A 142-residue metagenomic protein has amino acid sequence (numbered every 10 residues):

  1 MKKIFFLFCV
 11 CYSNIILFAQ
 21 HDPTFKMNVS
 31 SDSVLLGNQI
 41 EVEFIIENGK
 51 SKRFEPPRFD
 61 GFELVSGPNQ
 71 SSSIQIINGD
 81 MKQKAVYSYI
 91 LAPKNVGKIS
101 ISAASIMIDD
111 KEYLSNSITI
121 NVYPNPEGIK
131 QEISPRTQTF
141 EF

Functional and structural regions predicted by a protein language model:
I4-S13: Sec-dependent N-terminal signal peptides
I15-A19: Sec/Tat signal peptide C-region and signal peptidase I cleavage site
Q20-F142: Surface-exposed interaction/ligand-binding surfaces
